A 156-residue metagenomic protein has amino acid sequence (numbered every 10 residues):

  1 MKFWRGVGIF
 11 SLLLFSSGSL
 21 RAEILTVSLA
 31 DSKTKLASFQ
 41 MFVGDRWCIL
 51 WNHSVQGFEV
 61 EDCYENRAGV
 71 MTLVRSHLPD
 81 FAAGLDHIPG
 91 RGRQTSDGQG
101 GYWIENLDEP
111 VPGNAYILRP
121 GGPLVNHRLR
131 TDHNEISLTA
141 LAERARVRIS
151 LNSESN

Functional and structural regions predicted by a protein language model:
M1-V7: Bacterial N-terminal signal peptides that target proteins for export
I9-L12: Hydrophobic helical h-region of N-terminal Sec-dependent signal peptides in bacterial secretory/periplasmic proteins
S16-S17: N-terminal signal peptide c-region/cleavage motif recognized by signal peptidases
L20-A22: Boundary at the C-terminal end of the N-terminal hydrophobic targeting segment
I24-G84: N-terminal secretory signal peptides
E65, M71-V74, G84-N156: Mature, soluble, non-transmembrane domains
